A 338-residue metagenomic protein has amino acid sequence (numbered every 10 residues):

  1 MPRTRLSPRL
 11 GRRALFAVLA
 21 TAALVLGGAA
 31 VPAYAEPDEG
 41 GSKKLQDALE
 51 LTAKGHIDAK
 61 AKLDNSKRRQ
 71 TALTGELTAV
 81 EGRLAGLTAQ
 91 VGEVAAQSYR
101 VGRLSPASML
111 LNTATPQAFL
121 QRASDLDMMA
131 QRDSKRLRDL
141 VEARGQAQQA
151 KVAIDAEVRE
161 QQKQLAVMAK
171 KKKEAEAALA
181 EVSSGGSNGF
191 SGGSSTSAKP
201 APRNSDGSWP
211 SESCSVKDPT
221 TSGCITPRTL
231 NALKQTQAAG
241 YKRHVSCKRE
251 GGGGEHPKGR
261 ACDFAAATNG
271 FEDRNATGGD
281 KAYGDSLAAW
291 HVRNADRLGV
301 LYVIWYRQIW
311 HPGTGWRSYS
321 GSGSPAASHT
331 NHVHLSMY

Functional and structural regions predicted by a protein language model:
M1-D64, R68: N-terminal or membrane-proximal amphipathic helix/coiled-coil initiation segments that transition from
D38-G40, A130-H244: Intrinsically disordered, low-complexity, Pro/Ser/Thr/Asn/Gly/Ala-rich spacer/linker segments adjacent to signal
T52-I57, S205-P219, A266-N275: Acidic/histidine-rich, surface-exposed loop or edge segments in extracytoplasmic proteins
L63-S66, R136, Y241-G253, G299-R307: Surface-exposed patches in mature extracellular/periplasmic domains of secreted proteins
D64, R68-E160, H291: Amphipathic alpha-helical segments with strong coiled-coil propensity and their capping/boundary positions
M109, K234, R243-S246, A261-A266 (+2 more regions): Structural recognition of the beta-strand scaffold that forms the well-ordered cores of secreted hydrolase catalytic
Q237, N269-Y338: Catalytic cores and adjacent binding grooves of peptidoglycan-active enzymes
R249-N269: Short, surface-exposed glycine/acidic/tryptophan-bearing loops
